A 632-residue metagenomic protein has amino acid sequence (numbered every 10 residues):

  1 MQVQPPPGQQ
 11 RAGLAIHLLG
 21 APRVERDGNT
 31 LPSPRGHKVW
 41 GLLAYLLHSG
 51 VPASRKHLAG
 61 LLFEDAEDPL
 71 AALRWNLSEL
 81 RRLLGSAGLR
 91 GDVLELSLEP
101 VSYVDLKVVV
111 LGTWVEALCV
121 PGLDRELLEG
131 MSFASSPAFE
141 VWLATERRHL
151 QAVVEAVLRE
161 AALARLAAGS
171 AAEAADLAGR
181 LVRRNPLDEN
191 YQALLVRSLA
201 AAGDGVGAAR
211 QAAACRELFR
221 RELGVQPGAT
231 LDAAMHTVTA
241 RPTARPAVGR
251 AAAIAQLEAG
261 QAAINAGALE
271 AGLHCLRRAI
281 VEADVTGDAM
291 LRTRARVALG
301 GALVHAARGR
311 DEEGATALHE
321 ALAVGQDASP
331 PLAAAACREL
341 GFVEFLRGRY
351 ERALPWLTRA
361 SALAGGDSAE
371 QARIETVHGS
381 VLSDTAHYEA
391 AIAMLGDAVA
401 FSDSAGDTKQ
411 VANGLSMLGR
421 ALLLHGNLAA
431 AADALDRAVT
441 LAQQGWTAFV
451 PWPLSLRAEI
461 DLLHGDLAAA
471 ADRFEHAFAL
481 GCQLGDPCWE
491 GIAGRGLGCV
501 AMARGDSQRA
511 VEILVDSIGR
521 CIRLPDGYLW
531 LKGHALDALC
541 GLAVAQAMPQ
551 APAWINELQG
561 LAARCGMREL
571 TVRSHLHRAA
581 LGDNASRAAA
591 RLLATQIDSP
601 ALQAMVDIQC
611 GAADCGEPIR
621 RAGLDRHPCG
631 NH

Functional and structural regions predicted by a protein language model:
M1-K38, A87-S102, R125, M131-S132 (+3 more regions): Short boundary/linker motifs that mark transitions into or out of structured domains
P5-P6, R35-A44, A66-G85: DNA-recognition element of transcription regulators
P7, A21-E25, G85-V120, E126-V154 (+1 more regions): A short linear beta-strand->loop->alpha-helix hinge motif most characteristic of winged-helix/helix-turn-helix
T30-L62, L80, L187-L195: Short amphipathic alpha-helical recognition elements used for nucleic-acid or partner binding across transcription
L42, H57, W75, W114-S132 (+2 more regions): An N-terminal, helix-rich hydrophobic module
W114-E116, L166-G169, A202-G205, A244-G249 (+10 more regions): Short coil/turn connectors between adjacent alpha-helices in alpha-solenoid helical repeat scaffolds
G122, L127-E129, A175, R180-R183 (+10 more regions): Amphipathic alpha-helical segments of tetratricopeptide repeats
R183-Q192, Q226-A229, V248-A252, E270-A271 (+12 more regions): Alpha-solenoid helical repeat architecture
